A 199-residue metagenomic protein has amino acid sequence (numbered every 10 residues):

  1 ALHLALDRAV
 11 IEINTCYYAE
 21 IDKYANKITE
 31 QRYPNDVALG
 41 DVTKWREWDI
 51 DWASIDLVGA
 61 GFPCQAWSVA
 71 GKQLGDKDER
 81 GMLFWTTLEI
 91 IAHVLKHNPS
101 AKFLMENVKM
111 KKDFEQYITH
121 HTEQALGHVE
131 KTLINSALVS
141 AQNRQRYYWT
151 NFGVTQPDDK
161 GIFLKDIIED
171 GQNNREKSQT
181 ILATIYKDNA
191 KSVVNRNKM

Functional and structural regions predicted by a protein language model:
A1-R46: SAM cofactor-binding core of SAM-dependent methyltransferases, primarily the Rossmann-like beta-alpha-beta module
P34, A60-P63: Generic short alpha-helical segment signal, independent of protein family or function, capturing local helix propensity
G40, G59-A60: Redox-cofactor binding/interface segments in oxidoreductases and associated redox assembly factors
W45-L57, C64-M199: Class I S-adenosyl-L-methionine
